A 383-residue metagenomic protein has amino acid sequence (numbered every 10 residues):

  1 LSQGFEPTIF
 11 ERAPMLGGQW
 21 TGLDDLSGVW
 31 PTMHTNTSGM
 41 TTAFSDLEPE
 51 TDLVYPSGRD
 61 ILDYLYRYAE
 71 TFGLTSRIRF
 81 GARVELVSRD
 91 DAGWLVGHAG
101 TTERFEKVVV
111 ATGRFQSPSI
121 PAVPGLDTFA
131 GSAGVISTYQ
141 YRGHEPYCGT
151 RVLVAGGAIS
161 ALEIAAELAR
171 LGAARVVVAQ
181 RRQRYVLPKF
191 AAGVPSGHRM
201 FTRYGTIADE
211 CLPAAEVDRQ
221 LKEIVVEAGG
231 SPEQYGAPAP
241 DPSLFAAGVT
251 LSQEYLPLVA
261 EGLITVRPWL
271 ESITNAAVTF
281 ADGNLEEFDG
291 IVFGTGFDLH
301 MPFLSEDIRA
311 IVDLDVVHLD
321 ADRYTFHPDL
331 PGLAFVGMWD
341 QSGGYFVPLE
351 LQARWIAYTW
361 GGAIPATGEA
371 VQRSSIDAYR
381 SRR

Functional and structural regions predicted by a protein language model:
L1-T32, L47-E48, L53-F190, T202-Q372: Flavin (primarily FAD) cofactor-binding/catalytic cores of flavoenzymes
T35: Short catalytic helix/loop segments, enriched in acidic residues and glycine and frequently bearing histidine
F190-S196: Flexible "cap/lid" loop of the alpha/beta hydrolase fold
S196-G197, Y204: Hydrophobic transmembrane alpha-helices of multi-pass, membrane-embedded glycosylation machinery
E369-R383: Mid-to-C-terminal Rossmann-like scaffold of FAD/NAD(P)H-dependent oxidoreductases
